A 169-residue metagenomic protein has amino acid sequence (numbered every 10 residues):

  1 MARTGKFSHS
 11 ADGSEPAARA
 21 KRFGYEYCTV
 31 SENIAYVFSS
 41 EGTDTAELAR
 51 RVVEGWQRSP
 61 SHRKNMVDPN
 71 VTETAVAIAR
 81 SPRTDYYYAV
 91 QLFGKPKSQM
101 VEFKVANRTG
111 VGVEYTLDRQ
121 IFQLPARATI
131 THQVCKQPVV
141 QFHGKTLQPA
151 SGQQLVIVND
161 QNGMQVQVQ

Functional and structural regions predicted by a protein language model:
M1-F23: Conserved alpha-helical segments that form or flank metal/cofactor-binding pockets of metalloenzymes
E15-G94: A well-ordered secondary-structure block
F93-E102: Short domain-boundary/entry signatures in modular proteins, especially in secreted/extracellular architectures
V101-G112: Asparagine-centered strand-capping/turn motif at beta-strand->loop junctions
T116-Q120, H143-K145: Short strand-turn-strand beta-turns centered on an Asx-Gly dipeptide
D118-V134, A150-Q154: Short, solvent-exposed S/T- and G/P-enriched segments that are highly enriched in secreted/extracellular and lumenal
C135-T146: A short, solvent-exposed beta-strand micro-motif common in secreted/extracellular proteins
L147-Q169: Extracellular beta-sheet/turn segments enriched in Thr/Pro/Gly and aliphatic residues
